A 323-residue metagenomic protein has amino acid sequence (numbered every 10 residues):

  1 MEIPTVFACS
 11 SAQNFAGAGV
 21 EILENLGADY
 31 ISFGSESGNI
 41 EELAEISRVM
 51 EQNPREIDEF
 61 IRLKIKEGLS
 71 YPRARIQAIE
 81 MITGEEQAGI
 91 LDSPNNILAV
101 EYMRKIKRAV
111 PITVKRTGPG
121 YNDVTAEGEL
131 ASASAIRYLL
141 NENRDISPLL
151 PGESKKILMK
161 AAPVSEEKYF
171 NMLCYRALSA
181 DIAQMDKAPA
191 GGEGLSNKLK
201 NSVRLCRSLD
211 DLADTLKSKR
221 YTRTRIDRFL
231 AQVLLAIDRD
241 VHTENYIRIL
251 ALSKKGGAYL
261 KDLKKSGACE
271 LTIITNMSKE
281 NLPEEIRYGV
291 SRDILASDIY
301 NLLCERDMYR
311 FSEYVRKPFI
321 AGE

Functional and structural regions predicted by a protein language model:
M1: Active-site rim/loop-helix segments in enzyme catalytic domains that contact anionic ligands
P4-E323: Active-site cores that bind ATP or allylic diphosphates and position pyrophosphate for catalysis
